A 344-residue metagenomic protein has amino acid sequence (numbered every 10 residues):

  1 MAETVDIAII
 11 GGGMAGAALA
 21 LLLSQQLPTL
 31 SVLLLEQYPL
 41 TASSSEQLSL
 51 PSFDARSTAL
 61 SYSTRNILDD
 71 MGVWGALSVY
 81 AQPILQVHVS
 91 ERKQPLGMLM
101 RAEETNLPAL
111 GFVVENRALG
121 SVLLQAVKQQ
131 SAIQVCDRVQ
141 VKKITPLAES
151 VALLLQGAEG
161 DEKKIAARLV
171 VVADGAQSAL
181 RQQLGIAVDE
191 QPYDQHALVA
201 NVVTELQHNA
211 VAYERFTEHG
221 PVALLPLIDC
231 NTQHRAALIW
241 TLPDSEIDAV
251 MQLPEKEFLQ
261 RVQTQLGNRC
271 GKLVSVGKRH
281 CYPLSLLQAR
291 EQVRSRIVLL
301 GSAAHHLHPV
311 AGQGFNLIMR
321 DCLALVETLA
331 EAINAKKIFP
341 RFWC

Functional and structural regions predicted by a protein language model:
V5-L34: N-terminal Rossmann-like FAD-binding beta1-loop-alpha1 element of flavoenzymes
A15, L40, Q177: Conserved Rossmann-like nucleotide-cofactor binding loop
L21, Q25, Q125, Q129 (+3 more regions): Short, well-ordered alpha-helices that flank and scaffold nucleotide-derived cofactor binding pockets
S24-R56: Glycine-rich FAD pyrophosphate-binding loop
L50-R92: N-terminal FAD cofactor-binding segment of flavoenzymes
L68, E162-K163, L169-K272, V276-R279: Conserved FAD-binding catalytic core of PHBH/FMO-like flavoproteins
Y80-Q183, Q191-H196: Conserved N-terminal helical subregion
D248-W343: FAD/FMN-dependent oxidoreductases across multiple families
